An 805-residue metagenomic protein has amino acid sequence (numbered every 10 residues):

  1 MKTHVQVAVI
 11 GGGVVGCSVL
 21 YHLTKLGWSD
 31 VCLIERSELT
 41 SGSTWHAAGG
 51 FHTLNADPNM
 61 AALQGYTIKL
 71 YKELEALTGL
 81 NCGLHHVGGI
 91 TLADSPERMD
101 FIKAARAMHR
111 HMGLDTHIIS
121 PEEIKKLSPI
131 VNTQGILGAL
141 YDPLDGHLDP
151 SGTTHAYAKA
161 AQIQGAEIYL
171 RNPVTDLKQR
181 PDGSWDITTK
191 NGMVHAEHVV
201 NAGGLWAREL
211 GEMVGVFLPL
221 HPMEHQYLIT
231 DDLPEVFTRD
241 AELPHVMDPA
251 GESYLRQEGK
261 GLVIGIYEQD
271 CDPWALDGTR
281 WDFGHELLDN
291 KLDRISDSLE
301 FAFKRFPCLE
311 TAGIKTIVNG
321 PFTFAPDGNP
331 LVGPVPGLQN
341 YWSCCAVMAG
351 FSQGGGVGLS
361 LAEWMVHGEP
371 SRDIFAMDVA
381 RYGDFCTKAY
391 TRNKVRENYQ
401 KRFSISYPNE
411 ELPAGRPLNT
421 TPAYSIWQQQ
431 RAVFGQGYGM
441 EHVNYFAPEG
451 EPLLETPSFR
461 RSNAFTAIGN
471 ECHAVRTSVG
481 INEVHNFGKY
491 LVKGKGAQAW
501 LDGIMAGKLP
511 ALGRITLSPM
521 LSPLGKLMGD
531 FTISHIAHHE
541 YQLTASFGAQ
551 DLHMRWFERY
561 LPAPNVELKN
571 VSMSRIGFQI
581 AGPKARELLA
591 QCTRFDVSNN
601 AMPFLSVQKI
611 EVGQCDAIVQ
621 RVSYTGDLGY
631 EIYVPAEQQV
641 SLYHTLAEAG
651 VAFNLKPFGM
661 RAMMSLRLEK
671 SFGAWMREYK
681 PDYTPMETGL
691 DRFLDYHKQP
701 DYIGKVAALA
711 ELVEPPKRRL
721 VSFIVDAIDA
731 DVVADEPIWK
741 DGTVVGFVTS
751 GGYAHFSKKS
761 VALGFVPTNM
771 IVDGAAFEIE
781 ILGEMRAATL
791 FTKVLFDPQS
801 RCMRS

Functional and structural regions predicted by a protein language model:
K2-V15, C32: Beta1/beta-strand and adjacent pyrophosphate-binding region of the FAD-binding site in flavoprotein oxidoreductases
S18, D176-D289, D297-R305, A389-E411 (+2 more regions): Flavin-dependent oxidoreductases
T24-T44: Glycine-rich FAD pyrophosphate-binding loop
A48-T53, G89-T91, G215-A241, D297 (+4 more regions): Central beta-strand plus flanking loop segment that forms part of the substrate or channel wall within the catalytic
G49-L127, A250-L255, G259-V263, D289 (+2 more regions): Dinucleotide-binding Rossmann-like beta1-alpha1 core, especially the glycine-rich loop that anchors the ADP
E73, L77, H85, D94-L170 (+3 more regions): Flavin (FAD/FMN) cofactor-binding and adjacent substrate-gating region of FAD-dependent oxidoreductase domains
A250, D282-I405, E411-G415: C-terminal catalytic lobe of FAD-dependent flavoproteins
R372-S805: Glycine/proline-enriched, intrinsically flexible loops and inter-domain linkers
